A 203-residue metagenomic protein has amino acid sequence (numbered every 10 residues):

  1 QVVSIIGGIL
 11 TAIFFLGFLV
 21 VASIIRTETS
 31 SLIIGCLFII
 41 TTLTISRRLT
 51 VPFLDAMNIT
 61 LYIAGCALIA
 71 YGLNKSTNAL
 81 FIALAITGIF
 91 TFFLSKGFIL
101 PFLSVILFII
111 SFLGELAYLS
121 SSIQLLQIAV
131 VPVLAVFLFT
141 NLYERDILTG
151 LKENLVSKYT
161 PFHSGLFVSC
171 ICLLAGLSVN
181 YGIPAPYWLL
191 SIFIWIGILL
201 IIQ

Functional and structural regions predicted by a protein language model:
Q1-Q203: Alpha-helical multi-pass membrane segments and their bilayer interfacial helix-loop junctions
